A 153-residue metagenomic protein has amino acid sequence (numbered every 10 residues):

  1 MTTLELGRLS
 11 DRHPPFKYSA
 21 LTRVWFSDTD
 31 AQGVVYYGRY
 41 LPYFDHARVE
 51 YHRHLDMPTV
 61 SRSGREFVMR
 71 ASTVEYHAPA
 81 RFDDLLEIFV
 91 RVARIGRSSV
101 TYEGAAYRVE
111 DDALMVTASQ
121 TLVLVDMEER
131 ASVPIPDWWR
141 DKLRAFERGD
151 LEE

Functional and structural regions predicted by a protein language model:
T2-A20, Y76-F82, A93-E153: HotDog/MaoC-like acyl-thioester-processing domains
T2-M57: Catalytic strand-loop segment that frames the active site of acyl-thioester-processing enzymes
V35, F67-M69, M115: A broad, structural micro-motif
Y40-Y43, V68, T121: Residue-level recognition of specific faces of alpha-helices
H54-L55, V60-E66: Short beta-edge strand/loop motif at the mouth of beta-sheet-based domains
S63-I95: Helix-adjacent hinge/juxtasegments
